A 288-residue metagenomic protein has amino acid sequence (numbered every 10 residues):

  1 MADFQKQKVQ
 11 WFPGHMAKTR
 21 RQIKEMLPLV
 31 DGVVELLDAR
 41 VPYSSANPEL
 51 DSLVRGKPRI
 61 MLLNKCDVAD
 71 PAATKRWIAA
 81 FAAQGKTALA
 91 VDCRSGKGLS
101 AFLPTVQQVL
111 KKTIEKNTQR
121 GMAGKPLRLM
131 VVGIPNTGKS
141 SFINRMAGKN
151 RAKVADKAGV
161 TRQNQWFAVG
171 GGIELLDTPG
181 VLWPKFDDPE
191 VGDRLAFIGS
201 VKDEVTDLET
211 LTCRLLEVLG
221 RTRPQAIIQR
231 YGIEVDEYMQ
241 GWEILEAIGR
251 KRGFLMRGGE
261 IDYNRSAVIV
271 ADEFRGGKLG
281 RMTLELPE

Functional and structural regions predicted by a protein language model:
M1-V33, R40-E49, L53-R59, C66 (+3 more regions): Helix-rich effector regions associated with P-loop NTPase G domains
E35, M61-L63, V131: Structural beta-sheet core signal
D67-V132, R151, F254, I261: Canonical P-loop GTPase G-domain recognition
K97-L99, I134, K139, V160 (+2 more regions): Gly/Ser/Thr-rich helix-start
T113-N117, N144, N150-D156, T222-I227: Short, structured loop/turn "capping" segments at alpha-beta junctions
R128-G148, A152, T178: Glycine-rich phosphate-binding P-loop
